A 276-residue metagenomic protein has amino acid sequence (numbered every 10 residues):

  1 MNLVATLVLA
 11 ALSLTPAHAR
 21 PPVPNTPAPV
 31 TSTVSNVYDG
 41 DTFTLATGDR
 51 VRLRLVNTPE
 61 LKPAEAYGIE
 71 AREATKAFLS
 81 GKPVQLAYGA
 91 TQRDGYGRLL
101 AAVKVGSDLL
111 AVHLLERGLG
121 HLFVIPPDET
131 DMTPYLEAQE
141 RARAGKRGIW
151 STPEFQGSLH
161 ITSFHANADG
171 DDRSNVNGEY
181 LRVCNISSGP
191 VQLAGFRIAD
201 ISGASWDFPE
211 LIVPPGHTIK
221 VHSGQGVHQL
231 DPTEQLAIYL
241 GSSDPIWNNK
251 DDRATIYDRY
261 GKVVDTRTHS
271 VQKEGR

Functional and structural regions predicted by a protein language model:
N2-S13: Bacterial N-terminal signal peptides
L14-R276: Small beta-barrel nucleic-acid-binding modules, primarily SNase/OB-fold domains and secondarily Tudor-like barrels
